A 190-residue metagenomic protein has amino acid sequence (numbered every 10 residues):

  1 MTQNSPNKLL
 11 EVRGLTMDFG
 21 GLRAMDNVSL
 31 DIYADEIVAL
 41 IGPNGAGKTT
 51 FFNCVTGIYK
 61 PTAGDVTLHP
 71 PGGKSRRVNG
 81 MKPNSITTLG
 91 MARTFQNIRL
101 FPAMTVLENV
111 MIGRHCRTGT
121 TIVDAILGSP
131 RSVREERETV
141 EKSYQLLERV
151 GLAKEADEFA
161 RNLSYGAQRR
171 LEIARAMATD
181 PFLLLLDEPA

Functional and structural regions predicted by a protein language model:
L10-V12, M25: Conserved structural motif at the start of ABC-family nucleotide-binding domains
I41-P43: The feature captures the beta-strand-to-loop junction immediately N-terminal to the Walker
T56: Helix-to-loop junction immediately C-terminal to a conserved catalytic motif
D65-L89, L127-S132: ABC ATPase NBD Q-loop/coupling interface
V123-E155: Conserved ABC ATPase "signature" region
F159-L163: Conserved ABC ATPase signature
D180: Conserved catalytic motifs of ABC-family nucleotide-binding domains
